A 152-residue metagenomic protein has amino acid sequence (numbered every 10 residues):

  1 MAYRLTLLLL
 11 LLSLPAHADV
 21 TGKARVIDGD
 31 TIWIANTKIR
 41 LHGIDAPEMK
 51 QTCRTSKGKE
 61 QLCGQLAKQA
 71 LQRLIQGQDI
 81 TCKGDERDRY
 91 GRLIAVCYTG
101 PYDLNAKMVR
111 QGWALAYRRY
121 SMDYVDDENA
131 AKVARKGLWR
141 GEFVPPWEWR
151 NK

Functional and structural regions predicted by a protein language model:
A2-R4, L12-K152: Small beta-barrel nucleic-acid-binding modules, primarily SNase/OB-fold domains and secondarily Tudor-like barrels
